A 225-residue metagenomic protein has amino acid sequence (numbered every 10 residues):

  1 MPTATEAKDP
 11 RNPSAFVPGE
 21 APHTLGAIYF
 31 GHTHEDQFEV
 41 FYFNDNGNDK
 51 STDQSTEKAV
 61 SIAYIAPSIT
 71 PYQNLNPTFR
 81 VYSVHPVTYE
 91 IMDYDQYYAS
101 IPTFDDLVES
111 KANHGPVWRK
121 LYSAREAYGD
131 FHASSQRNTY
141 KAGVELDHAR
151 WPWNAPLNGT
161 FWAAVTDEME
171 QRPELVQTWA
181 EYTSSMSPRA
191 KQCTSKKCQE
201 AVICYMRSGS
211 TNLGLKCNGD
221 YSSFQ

Functional and structural regions predicted by a protein language model:
M1-F30, F38-V40, G47: Active-site-proximal segments of metal-dependent phosphoesterases and phosphodiesterases across multiple
G26, E35-Q225: Metal-dependent phosphoesterase/phosphodiesterase active-site architecture
